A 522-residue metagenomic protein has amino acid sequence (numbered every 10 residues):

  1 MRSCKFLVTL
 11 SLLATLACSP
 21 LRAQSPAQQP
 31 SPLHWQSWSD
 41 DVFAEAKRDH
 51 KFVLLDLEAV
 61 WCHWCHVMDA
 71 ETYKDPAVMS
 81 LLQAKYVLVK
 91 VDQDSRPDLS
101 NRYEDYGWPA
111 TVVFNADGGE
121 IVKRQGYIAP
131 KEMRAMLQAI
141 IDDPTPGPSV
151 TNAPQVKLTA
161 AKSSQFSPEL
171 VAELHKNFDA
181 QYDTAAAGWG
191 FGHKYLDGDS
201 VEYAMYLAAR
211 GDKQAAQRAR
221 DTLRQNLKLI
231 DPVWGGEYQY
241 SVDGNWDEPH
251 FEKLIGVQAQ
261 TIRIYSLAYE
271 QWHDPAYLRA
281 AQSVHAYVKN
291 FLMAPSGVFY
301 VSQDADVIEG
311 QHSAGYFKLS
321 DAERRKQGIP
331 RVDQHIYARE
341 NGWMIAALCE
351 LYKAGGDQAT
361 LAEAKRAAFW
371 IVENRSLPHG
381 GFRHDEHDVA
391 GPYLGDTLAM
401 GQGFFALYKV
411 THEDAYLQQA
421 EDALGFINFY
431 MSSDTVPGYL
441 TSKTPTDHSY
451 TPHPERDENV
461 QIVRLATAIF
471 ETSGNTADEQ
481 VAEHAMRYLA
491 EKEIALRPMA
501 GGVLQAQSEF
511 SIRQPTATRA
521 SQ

Functional and structural regions predicted by a protein language model:
M1-K5: Positively charged n-region of N-terminal signal peptides that target proteins for export
L7-S19: Bacterial N-terminal signal peptides
A23-Q24, G107, I141-Q522: Glycan-recognition and catalytic cores of secretory/periplasmic carbohydrate-active enzymes
A27-H50, A161-S167, K353: Electrostatic cytochrome c docking/interface patches
S31, W38-K47, V67-Q125, A129-I141 (+1 more regions): Thioredoxin-like thiol-disulfide oxidoreductase module
D49-C62: Short active-site neighborhood of thiol/selenol oxidoreductases, capturing the structured segment around
V53, A110, N459: Conserved beta-strand and immediately adjacent loop positions that scaffold enzyme active sites
